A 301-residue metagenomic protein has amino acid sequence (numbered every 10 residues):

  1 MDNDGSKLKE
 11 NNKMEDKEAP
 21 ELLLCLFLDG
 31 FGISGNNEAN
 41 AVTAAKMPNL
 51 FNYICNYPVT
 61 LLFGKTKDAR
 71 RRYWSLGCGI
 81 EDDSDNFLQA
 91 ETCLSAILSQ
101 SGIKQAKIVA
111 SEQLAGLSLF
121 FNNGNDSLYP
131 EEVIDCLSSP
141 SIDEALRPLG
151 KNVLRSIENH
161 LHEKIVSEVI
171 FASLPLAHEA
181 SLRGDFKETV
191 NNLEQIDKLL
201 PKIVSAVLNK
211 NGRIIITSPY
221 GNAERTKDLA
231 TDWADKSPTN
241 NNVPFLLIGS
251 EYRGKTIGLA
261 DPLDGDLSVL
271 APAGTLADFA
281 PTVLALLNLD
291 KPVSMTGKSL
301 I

Functional and structural regions predicted by a protein language model:
M1-I301: Feature captures the catalytic ectodomains and active-site-proximal regions of enzymes that hydrolyze or transfer
